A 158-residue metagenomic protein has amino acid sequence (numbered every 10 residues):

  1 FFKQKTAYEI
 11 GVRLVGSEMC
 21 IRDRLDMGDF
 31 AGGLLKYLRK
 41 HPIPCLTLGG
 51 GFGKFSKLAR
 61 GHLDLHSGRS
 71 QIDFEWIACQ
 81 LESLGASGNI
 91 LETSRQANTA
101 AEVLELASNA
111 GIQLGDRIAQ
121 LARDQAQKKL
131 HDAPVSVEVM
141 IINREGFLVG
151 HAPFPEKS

Functional and structural regions predicted by a protein language model:
F1-G16, I21: Single conserved hydrophobic/aromatic residue that forms the stacking wall/gate of nucleotide- or nucleobase-binding
Q4-K5, H62, D124: Sparse, context-dependent recognition of short Cys/His-centered cofactor- or disulfide-binding micro-motifs
V12, H62, F147: Gly/Ser/Thr-rich helix-start
V15, G61, A152-F154: Surface-exposed beta-strand edges and their flanking turn/coil or helix-capping segments
S17-R117, K129-A133, E138-R144: A structural signal for small-residue-enriched, beta-sheet-centric alpha/beta enzyme cores and oligomeric scaffold folds
A119-Q125: A conserved acidic, glycine/proline-rich C-terminal tail/linker
S136-S158: Short, amphipathic C-terminal "tail helix"
